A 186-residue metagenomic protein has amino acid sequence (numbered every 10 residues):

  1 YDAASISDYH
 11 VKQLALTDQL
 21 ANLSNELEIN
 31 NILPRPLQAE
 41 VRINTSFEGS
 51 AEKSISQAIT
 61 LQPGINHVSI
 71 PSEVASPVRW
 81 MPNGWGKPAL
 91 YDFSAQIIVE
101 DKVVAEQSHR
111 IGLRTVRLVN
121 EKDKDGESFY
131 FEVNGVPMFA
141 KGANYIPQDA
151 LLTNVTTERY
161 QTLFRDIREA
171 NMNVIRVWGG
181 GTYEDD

Functional and structural regions predicted by a protein language model:
Y1-D185: Secreted/periplasmic carbohydrate-active enzymes, especially glycoside hydrolases
